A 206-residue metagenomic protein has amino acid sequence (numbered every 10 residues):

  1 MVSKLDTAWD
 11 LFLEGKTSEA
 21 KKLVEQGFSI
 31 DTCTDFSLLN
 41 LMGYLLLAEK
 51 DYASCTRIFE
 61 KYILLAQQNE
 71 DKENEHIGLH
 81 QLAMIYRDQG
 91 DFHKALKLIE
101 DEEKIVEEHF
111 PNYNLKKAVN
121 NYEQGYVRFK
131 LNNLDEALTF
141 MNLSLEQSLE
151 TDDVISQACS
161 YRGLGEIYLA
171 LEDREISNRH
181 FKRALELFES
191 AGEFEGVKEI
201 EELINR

Functional and structural regions predicted by a protein language model:
V2-I30, A48: Alpha-helical segment of the N-proximal tetratricopeptide repeat
L11, L39-L46, I58, E75-Y86 (+8 more regions): TPR/Sel1-like alpha-solenoid repeat signature
E25-S29, K61-Q67, E100-E108, L143-D152 (+2 more regions): Amphipathic alpha-helical segments of tetratricopeptide repeats
C33, E73, Y113-L115, I155 (+1 more regions): Residue signature of alpha-solenoid helical repeat architecture, marking inter-repeat boundaries and helix-start
R174-F194: TPR/TPR-like (Sel1-like) alpha-helical repeat modules
